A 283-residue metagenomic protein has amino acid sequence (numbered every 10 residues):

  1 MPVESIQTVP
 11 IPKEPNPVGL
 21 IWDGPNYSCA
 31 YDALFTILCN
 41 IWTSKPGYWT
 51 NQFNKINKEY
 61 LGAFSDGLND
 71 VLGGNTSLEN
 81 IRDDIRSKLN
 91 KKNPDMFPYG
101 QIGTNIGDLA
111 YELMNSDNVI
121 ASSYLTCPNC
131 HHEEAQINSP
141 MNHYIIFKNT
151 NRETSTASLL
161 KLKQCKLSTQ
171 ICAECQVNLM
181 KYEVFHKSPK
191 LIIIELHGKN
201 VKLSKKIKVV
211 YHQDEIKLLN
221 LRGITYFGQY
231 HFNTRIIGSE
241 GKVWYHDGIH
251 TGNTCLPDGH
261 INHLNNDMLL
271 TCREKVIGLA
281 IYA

Functional and structural regions predicted by a protein language model:
M1-W22, A173-V177: Non-catalytic, low-structured ubiquitin/UBL-interacting segments
P2-P12, S28-F35, C39-T154: Papain-like cysteine protease catalytic cores
L113-N115, V184-H186, G198-H231: Active-site-adjacent substructure of cysteine-protease-like catalytic cores
I120-L125, Q164-L167, P189: Flanking scaffold residues of small Cys/His-coordinated metal-binding clusters
C127-C130, T169-C175: Short cysteine-rich clusters marking metal-coordination/redox-active sites
E134-Q136, V177-K181: Short functional micro-motifs and their immediate structural scaffolds
N220-A283: Conserved catalytic-core surface of thiol
